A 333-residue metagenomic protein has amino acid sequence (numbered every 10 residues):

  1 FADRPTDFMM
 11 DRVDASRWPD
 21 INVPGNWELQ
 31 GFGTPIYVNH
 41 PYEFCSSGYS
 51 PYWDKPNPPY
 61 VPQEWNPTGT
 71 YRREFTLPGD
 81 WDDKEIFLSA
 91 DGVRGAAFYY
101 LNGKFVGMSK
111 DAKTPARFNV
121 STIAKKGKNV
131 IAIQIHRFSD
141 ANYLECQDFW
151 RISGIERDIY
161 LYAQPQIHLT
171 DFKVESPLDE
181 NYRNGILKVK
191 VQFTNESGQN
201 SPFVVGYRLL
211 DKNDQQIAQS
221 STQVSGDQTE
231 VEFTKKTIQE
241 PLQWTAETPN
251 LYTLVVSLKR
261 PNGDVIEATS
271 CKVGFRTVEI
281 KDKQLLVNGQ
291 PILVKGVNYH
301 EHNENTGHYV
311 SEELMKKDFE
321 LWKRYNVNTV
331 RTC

Functional and structural regions predicted by a protein language model:
F1-R4, W18, N26-L29, T34 (+3 more regions): Accessory beta-strand-rich segments of carbohydrate-active enzymes
W81-E85, A124-K128, T237-L251: Short glycine/proline/serine/threonine-rich loop/turn segments at secondary-structure transition edges
Y99-L101, N184-Q223, V231-T234: Beta-strand-rich binding/interaction modules
A116-T122, T229-Q239: Exposed aromatic-hydrophobic patches
A132-Q134, T253-S257: Extracellular recognition modules
Y162, Q223-S225, K272-R276: Short beta-strand edge segments in extracellular beta-sheet folds
F172-K173, V255-R324: N-terminal carbohydrate-binding accessory modules
S176-G185: Short, solvent-exposed loop/linker segments at the N-terminal edge of repeated beta-sheet extracellular domains
